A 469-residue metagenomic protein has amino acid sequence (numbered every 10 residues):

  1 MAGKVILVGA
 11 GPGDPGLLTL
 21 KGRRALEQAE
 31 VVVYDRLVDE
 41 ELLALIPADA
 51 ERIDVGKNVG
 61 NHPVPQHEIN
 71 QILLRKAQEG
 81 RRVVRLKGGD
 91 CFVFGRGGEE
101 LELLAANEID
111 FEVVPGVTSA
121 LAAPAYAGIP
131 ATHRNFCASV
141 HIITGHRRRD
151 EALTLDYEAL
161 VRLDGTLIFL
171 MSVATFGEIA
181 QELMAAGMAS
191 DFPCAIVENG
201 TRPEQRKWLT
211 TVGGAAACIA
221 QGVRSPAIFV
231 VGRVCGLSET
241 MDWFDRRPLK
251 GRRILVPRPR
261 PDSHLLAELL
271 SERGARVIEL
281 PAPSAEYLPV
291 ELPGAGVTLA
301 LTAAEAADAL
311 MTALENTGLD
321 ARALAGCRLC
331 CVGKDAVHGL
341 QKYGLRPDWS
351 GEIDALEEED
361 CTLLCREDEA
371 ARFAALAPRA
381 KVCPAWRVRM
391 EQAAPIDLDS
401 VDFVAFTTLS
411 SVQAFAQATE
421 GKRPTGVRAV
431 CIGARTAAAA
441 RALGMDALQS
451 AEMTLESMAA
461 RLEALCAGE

Functional and structural regions predicted by a protein language model:
M1-P15, L20-V117, A216, Q221 (+6 more regions): Class I S-adenosyl-L-methionine
I6, E30-V33, V84, H141 (+5 more regions): Conserved beta-strand elements of the Class I
G13, P65-I69, L73-Q78, G177 (+2 more regions): Signature of uroporphyrinogen-III synthase
E30-V32, R52, P130, L167 (+4 more regions): Short, well-ordered beta-strand core segments
Y34-D35, D54, V84-G88, F111-G116 (+9 more regions): General beta-strand structural signal in soluble alpha/beta enzymes
D90-V93, G97-L163, W349-S350, D354: Class I SAM-dependent methyltransferase SAM-binding "motif I" and its flanking Rossmann-like core
A105-E108, A131-H133, A185-D191, G318-A321 (+1 more regions): A short alpha->loop->secondary-structure connector
D150-A195: Conserved anion/nucleotide-ligand pocket segment
